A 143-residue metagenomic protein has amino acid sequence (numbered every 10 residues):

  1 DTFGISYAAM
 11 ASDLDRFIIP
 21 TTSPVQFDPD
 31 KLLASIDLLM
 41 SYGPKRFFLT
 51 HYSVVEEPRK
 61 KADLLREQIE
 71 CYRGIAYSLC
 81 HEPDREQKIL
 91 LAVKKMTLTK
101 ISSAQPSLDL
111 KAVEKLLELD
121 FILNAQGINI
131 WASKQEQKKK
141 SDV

Functional and structural regions predicted by a protein language model:
D1, P29, R59-A62, E114 (+1 more regions): Amphipathic, non-membrane alpha-helical segments in soluble helical-bundle scaffolds
D1-E56: Metallo-beta-lactamase
Y7, D37, S41-G43, F48-Y52 (+3 more regions): Aromatic-residue detector
L32-E86: Divalent-metal (often Zn2+) His-rich catalytic cores of metallo-beta-lactamase-fold enzymes
I75-V143: C-terminal regulatory/interaction regions
